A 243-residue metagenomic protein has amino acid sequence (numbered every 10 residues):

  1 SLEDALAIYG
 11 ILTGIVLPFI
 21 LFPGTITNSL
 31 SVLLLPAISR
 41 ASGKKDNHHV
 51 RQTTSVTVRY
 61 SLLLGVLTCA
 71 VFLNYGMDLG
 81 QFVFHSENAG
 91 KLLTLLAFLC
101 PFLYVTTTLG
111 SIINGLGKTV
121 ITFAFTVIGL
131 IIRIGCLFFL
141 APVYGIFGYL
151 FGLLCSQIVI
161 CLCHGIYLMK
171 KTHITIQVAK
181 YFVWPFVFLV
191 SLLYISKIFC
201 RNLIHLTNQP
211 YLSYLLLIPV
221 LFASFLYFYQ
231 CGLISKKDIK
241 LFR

Functional and structural regions predicted by a protein language model:
A5-T27, R59-Y60: Alpha-helical transmembrane segments of polytopic membrane transporters and translocases
L6, F72-L103: Interfacial segments at transmembrane-helix termini and the short loops linking adjacent helices
G24-T57: Helix-loop junctions and terminal segments of transmembrane helices in multi-pass membrane transport/translocation
T53-N74, L79-F82, A141, F147-T172 (+1 more regions): Short alpha-helical transmembrane segments in multi-pass integral membrane proteins
F98-I128, F139, V143: Membrane-interface junctions at transmembrane-helix termini in multi-pass inner-membrane proteins
L109-G117, G165-Y181: Alpha-helical transmembrane segments
I134-F138, L189-H205: Hydrophobic alpha-helical transmembrane segments in multi-pass integral membrane proteins
I198-R243: Membrane-proximal transmembrane or re-entrant/amphipathic helices at the cytosolic face
